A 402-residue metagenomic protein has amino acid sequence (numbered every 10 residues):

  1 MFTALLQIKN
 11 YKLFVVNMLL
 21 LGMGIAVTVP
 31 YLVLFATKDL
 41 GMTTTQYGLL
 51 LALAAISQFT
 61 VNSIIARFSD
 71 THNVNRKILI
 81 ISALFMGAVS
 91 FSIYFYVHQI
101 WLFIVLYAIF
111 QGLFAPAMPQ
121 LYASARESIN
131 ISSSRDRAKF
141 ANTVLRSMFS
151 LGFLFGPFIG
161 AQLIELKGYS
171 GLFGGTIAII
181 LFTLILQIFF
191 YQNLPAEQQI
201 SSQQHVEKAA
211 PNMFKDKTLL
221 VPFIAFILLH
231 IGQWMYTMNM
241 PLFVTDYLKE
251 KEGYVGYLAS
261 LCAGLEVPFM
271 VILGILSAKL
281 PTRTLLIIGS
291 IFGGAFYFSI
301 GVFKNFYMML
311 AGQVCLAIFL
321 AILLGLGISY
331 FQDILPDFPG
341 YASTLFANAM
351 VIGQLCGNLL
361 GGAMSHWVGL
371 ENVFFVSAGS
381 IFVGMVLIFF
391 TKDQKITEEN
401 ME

Functional and structural regions predicted by a protein language model:
M1-I8, Q192-I224: Juxtamembrane intracellular "pre-TM" segments in multi-pass secondary transporters
F2-A55, V221, H230-Y247: Helix-loop boundary and gating motifs at the non-cytosolic
L19, W101-M118, I227, M308-I322: Hydrophobic core of transmembrane alpha-helices in multi-pass small-molecule transporters, especially MFS/SLC-type
V61-V74, I164, F269-P281, S365: Helix-to-loop junctions at the C-terminal end of transmembrane segments in multipass secondary transporters
I78-S92, I177, T284-S299, A378: Structural signature of the two symmetry-related core transmembrane helices
A115-S132, I322-L335: Intracellular juxtamembrane helix-capping segments at the cytosolic ends of symmetry-related transmembrane helices
F269, R283-G327: C-terminal transmembrane helical hairpin of 12-TM major facilitator-type secondary transporters
D337-W367: A late C-terminal transmembrane helix in Major Facilitator Superfamily
